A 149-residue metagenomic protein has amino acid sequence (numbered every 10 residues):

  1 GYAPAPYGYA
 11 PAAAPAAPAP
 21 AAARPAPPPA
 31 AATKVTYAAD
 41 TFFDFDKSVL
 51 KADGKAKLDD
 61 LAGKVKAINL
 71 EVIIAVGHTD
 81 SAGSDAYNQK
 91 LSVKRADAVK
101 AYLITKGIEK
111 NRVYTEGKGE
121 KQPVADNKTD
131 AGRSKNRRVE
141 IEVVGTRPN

Functional and structural regions predicted by a protein language model:
G1-V72, T105, V144-N149: Periplasmic peptidoglycan-binding/tethering modules of Gram-negative envelope proteins
A52-A56, V76-N149: Periplasmic OmpA-like peptidoglycan-binding domain that tethers envelope proteins to the cell wall
